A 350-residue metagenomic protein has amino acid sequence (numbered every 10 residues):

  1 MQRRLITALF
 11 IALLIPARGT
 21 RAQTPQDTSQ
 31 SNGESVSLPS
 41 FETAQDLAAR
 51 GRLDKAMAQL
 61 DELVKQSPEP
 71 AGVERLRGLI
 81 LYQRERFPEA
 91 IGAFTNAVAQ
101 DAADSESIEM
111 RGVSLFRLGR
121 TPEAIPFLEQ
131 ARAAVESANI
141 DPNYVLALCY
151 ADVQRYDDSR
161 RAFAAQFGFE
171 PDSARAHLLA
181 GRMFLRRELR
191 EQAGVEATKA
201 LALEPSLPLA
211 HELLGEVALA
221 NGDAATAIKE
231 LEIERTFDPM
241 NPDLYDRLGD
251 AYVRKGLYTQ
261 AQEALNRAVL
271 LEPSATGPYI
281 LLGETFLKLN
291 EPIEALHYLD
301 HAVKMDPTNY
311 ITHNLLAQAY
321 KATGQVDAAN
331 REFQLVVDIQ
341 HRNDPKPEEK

Functional and structural regions predicted by a protein language model:
A8-P16: Bacterial N-terminal signal peptides
Q26-T28, N314-K350: Terminal, low-structured helical/coil segments at or just beyond the last alpha-helical repeat
V36-E62, Q66, L76-L79, Q83 (+3 more regions): Alpha-helical segment of the N-proximal tetratricopeptide repeat
S37, A71-G72, S105-E106, A138-D141 (+6 more regions): Helix-start (N-cap) detector for alpha-helical repeat units in TPR-like alpha-solenoids, especially tetratricopeptide
R50-A58, R84-N96, L118-Q130, V153-A165 (+5 more regions): Structural signature of tandem alpha-helical TPR/SEL1-like repeats, specifically the intra-repeat loop/turn
Q66, Q100, A133-V135, F169 (+5 more regions): Structural marker of alpha-solenoid helical repeat scaffolds
L76, M110, Y144-V145, L179 (+4 more regions): Canonical tetratricopeptide repeat
